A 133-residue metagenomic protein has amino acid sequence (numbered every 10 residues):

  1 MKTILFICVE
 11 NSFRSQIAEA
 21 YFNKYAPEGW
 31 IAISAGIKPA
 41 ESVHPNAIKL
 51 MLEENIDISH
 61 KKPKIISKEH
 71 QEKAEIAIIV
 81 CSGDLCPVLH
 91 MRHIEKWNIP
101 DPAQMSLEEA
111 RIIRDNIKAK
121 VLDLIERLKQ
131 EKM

Functional and structural regions predicted by a protein language model:
M1-K68: Conserved active-site segments centered on acidic
A26, I58, K73-A74, R111: Generic alpha-helical hydrophobic packing signal
I33, I76-I78, E95-W97: Hydrophobic/aromatic beta-strand patches that form the interior of the parallel beta-sheet core in alpha/beta enzyme
H44-M51, A74-S82, K118-R127: Noncatalytic linker/hinge segments flanking ATPase motor cores
P45, K68, E72, E108-R111: Generic alpha-helical secondary structure signal
K61-P63, S67-H90: Mid-chain, well-packed structural core segment of small domains
S82-M133: Phosphate-binding/catalytic loops
